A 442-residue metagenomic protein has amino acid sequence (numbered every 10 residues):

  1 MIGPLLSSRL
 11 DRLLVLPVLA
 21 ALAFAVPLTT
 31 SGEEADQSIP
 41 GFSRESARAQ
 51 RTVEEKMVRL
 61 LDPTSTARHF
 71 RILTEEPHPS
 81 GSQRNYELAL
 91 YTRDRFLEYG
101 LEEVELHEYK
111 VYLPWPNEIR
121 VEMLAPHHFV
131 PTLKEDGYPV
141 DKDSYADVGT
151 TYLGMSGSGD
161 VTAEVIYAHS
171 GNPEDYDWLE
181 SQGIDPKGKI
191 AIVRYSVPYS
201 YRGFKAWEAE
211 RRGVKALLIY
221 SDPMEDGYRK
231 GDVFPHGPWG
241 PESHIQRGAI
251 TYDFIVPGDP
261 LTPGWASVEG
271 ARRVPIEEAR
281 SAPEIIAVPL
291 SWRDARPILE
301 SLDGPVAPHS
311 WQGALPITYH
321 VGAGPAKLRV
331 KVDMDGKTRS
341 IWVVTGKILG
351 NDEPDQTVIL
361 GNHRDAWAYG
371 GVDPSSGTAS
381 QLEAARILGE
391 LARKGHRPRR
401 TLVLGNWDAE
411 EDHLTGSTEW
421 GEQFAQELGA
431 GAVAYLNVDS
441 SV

Functional and structural regions predicted by a protein language model:
I2-P17: Bacterial N-terminal signal peptides that target proteins for export
V15-A25: Bacterial N-terminal signal peptides
E33-R48, T52, R59, R71-I190 (+3 more regions): Noncatalytic luminal/extracellular "stalk/propeptide" segments of secretory-pathway proteins
V53-L60, T74-Q83, Y152, I192-A206 (+4 more regions): Second-shell loop/turn segments in exported
L61, S65, F70, T74-G81 (+11 more regions): Sec/Tat-exported extracytoplasmic proteins
D143-W178, I255-V372, R386, E390-K394: Soluble metallo-hydrolase cores and metallopeptidase-like ectodomains found primarily in the secretory/periplasmic
A168-F234, D355, W367, L382 (+2 more regions): A conserved hydrophobic secondary-structure block that centers on an alpha-helix together with its immediately flanking
Y201-R202, E208, A366-V442: Acidic/histidine-rich catalytic neighborhood of metal-dependent amide-processing enzymes
